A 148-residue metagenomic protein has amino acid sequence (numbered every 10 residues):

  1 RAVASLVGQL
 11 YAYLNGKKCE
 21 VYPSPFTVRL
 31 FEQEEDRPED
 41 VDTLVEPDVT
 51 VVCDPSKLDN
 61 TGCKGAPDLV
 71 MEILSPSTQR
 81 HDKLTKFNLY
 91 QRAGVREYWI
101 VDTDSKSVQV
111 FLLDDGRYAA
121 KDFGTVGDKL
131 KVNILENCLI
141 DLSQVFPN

Functional and structural regions predicted by a protein language model:
R1-N148: Gly/Pro/Ser/Thr-rich low-complexity, intrinsically disordered segments predominantly at protein N-termini
